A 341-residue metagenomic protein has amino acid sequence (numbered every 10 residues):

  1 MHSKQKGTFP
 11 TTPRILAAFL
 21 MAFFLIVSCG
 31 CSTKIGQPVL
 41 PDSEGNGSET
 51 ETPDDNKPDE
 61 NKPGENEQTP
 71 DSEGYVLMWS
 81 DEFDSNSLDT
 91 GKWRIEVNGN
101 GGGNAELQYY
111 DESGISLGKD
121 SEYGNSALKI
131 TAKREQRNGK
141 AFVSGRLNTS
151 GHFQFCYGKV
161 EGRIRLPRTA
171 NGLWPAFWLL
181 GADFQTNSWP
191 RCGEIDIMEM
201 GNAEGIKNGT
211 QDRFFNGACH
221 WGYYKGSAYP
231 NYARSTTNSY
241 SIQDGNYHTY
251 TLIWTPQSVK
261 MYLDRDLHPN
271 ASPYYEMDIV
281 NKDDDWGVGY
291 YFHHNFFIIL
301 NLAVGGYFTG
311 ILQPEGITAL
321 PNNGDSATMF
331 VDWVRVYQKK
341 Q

Functional and structural regions predicted by a protein language model:
M1-T12: N-terminal secretory signal peptides that target proteins for export/translocation
T12, T50-T52: Intrinsically disordered, low-complexity segments enriched in serine/threonine/proline/glycine and often basic
R14-F19: Sec-dependent signal peptide recognition, specifically the positively charged N-region followed immediately by
L20-L25: Hydrophobic helical h-region of N-terminal Sec-dependent signal peptides in bacterial secretory/periplasmic proteins
C29-C31: N-terminal Sec signal peptide cleavage junction
T33-I35, L40, K62-Q341: GH16 jelly-roll
G45-S48: Low-complexity, acidic Ser/Thr/Pro-rich repeat tracts that form intrinsically disordered stalk/linker regions of very
